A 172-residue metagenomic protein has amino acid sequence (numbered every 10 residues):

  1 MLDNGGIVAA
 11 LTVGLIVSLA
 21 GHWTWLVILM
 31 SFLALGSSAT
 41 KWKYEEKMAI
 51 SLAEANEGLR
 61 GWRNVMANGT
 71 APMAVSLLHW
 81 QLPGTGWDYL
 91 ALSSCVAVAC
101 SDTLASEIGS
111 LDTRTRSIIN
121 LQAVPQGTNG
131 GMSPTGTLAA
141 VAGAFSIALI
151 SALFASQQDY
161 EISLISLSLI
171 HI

Functional and structural regions predicted by a protein language model:
M1-A55, L59: N-terminal transmembrane signal-anchor/hairpin module of polytopic inner-membrane proteins
V8-L11, L26-M30, V65-M66, A91-L92 (+2 more regions): Hydrophobic alpha-helical transmembrane segments
I16-V27, S76-S93, L149-I165: Helix-coil boundary and interhelical linker segments in multi-pass alpha-helical membrane proteins
L35-N56, A105-N129: Cytosolic, membrane-interface loops and tails of multi-pass inner-membrane proteins
A55-L104: Hydrophobic alpha-helical segments and helix pairs
W62-T70, G130-S146: Membrane-interface loop-to-helix entry segments
Y89-C100, N120-G127, S133-T135, S168: Glycine-rich, mobile lid/loop segments that gate access to catalytic sites or pores
I170-I172: Conserved small/polar residues in nucleotide/adenosyl-binding loops
